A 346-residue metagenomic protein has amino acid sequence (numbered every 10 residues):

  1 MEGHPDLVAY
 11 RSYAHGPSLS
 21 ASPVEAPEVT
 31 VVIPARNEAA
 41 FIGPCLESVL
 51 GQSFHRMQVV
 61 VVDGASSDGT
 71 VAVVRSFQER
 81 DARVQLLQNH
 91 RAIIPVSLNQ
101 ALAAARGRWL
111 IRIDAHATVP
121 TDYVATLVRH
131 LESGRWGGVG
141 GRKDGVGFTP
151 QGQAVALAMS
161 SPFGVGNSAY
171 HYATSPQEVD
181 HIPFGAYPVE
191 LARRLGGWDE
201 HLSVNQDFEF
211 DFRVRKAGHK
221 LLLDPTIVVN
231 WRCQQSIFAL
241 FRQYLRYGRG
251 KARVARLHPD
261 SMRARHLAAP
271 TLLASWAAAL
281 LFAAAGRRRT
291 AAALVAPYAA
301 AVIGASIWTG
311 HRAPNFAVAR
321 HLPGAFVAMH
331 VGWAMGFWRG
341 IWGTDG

Functional and structural regions predicted by a protein language model:
E2-S48: N-proximal low-complexity "stem/linker" segments adjacent to membrane-targeting elements
P27-T30, Q58, E209: Cell-envelope/extracellular polymer assembly enzymes that use nucleotide-activated donors
E47-R56: Short, acidic, metal-binding catalytic loop of nucleotide-sugar glycosyltransferases
S48, D63-A72, R91, D114-P120: A conserved acidic beta->alpha catalytic loop
N89-A105, T126, V179-I182: Glycine-rich, basic loop-to-helix element that forms the pyrophosphate-binding segment of sugar-nucleotide handling
L110: Short aromatic/hydrophobic "clamp" motif used to bind/position activated sugar donors
T121-Q153, V228, R232: Conserved donor NDP-sugar-binding/catalytic core segment of glycosyltransferases
D199-M262: Catalytic donor/gating beta->alpha subdomain of glycosyltransferases that bind UDP-sugars
